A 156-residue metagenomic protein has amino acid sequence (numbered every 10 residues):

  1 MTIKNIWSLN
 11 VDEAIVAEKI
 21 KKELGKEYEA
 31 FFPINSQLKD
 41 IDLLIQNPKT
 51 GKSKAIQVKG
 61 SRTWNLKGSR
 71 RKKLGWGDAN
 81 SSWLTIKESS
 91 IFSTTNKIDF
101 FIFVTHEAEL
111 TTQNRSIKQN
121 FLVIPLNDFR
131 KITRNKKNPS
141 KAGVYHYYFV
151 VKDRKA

Functional and structural regions predicted by a protein language model:
M1-K39, L44-A156: Mixed-charge (Asp/Glu-Lys/Arg
